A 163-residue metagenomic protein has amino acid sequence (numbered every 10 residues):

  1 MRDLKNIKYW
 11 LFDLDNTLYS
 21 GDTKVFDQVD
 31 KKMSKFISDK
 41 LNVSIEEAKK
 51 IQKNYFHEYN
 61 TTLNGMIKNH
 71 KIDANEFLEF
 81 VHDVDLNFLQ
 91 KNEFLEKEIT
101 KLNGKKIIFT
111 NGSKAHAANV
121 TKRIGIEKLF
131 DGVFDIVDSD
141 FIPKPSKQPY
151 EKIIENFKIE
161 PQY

Functional and structural regions predicted by a protein language model:
R2-F12, T17-F94, A115: N-terminal helical cap/lid subdomain that shapes the substrate entry/recognition surface in HAD-like hydrolases
D3-K5, L102-G104, F157-Q162: Glycine-rich phosphate-binding loop signature in dinucleotide/nucleotide-binding domains
Y9-L11, I107, Y163: Hydrophobic "anchor" residues on beta-strands that sit immediately upstream of conserved functional sites
E76-Q90, L95-I124, G132-I136: Substrate-recognition element of Asp-dependent hydrolases with the DxDx(T/V) motif
K114-Y163: Substrate-recognition "cap/lid" segment bordering the active-site pocket of phosphatases
